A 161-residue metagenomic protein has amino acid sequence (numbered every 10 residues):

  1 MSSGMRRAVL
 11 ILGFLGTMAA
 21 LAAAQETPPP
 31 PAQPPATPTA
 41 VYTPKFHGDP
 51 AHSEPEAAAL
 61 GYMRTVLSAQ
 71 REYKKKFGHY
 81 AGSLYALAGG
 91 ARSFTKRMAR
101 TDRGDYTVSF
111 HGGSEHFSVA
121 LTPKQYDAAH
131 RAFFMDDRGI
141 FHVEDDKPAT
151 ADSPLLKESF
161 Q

Functional and structural regions predicted by a protein language model:
M1-R6: N-terminal secretory signal peptides that target proteins for export/translocation
V9-A20: Bacterial N-terminal signal peptides
A22-E26: Boundary at the C-terminal end of the N-terminal hydrophobic targeting segment
P28-E54, G61, T65-H130, M135-R138 (+2 more regions): Extracellular/periplasmic head regions of type IV pilus-like filament subunits
D152-P154: Conserved beta-strand-loop-alpha-helix hinge in the C-terminal portion of ABC ATPase nucleotide-binding domains
